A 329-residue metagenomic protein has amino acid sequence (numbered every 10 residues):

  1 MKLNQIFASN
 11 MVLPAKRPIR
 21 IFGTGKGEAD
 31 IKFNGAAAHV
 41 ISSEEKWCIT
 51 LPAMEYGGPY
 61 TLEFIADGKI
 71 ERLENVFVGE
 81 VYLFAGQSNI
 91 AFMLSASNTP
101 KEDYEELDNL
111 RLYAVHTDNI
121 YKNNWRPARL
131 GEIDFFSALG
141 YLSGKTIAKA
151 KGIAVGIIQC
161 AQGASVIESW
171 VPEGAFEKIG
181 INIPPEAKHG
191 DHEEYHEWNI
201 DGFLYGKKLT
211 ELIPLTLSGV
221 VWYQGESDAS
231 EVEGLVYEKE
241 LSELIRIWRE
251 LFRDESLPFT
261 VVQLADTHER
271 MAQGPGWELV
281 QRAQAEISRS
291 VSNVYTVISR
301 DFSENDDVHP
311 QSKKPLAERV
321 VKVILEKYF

Functional and structural regions predicted by a protein language model:
M1-F329: Cell-envelope and extracellular/periplasmic
